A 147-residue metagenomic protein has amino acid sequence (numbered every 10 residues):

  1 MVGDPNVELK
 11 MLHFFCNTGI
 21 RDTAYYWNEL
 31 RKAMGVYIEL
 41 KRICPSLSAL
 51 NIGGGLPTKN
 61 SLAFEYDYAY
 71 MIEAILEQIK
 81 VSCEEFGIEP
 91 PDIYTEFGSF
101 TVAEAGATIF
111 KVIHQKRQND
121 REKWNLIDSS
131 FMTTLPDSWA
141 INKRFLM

Functional and structural regions predicted by a protein language model:
M1-A49, L56-T58, C83: Active-site-proximal beta-alpha core segment in soluble small-molecule metabolic enzymes
L12, L50-I52, T95, I127: Buried hydrophobic side chains on well-structured beta-strands
N17, P57, K80, R117 (+1 more regions): Residue-level marker of positions within ordered structural domains that often coincide with functionally constrained
D22-E29, K59-M71, V102-H114: Short glycine/threonine-rich loop-to-helix capping motif typified by GTGT followed within a few residues by an Asp-Pro
I43, E65, I72-I88: Active-site neighborhood of glycoside hydrolase catalytic domains
G54-L56, S99: Gly/Ser/Thr-rich helix-start
A74, I88-M147: Charged (often Lys/Glu-rich) extended helix/loop segments that serve as interaction or gating elements
